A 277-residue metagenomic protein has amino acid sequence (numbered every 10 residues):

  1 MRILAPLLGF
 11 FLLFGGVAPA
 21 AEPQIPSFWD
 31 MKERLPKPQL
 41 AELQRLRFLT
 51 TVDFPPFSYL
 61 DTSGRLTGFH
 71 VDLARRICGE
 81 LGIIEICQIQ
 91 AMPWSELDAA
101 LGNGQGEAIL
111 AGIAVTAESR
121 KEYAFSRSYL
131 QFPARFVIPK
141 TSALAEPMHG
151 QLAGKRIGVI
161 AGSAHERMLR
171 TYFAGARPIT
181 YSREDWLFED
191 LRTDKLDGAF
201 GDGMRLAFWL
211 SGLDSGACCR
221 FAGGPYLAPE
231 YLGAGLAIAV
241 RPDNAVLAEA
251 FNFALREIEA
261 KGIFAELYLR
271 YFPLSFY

Functional and structural regions predicted by a protein language model:
A5-G15: Bacterial N-terminal signal peptides
A21-G112, K121, T180: Extracytoplasmic small-molecule ligand-binding "clamshell" domains of the periplasmic binding protein/Venus flytrap
A21-M31, A164-Y181, C219-A222, A250-Y277: Ligand-binding clefts/hinges and TM-proximal coupling segments of bilobed small-molecule sensing domains
V52, L130-I138, G203, A207 (+2 more regions): Periplasmic-binding protein-like
V52-P55, G64-E80, I113-A114, R135-E189 (+3 more regions): Bilobed "Venus flytrap"/periplasmic-binding protein-like clamshell domains and structurally analogous long
R75, G79, C87-Q151, A217-Y231: Acidic, polar ligand-binding/catalytic clefts
C78-I83, G102, G106, T141 (+6 more regions): Sec-exported extracytoplasmic/periplasmic mature domains
I83-E85, G102-A111, R156, R192-R205 (+1 more regions): Alpha-to-beta junction loops
